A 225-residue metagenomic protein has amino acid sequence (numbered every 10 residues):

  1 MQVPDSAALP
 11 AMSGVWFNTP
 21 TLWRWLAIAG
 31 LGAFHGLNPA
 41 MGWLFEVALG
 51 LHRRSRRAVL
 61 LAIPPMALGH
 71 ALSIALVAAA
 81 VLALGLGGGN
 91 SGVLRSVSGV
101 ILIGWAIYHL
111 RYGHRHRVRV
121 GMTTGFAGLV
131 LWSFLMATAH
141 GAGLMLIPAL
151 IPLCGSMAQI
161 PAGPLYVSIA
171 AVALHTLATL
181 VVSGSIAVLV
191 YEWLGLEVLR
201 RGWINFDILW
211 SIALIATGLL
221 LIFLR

Functional and structural regions predicted by a protein language model:
Q2-T21, W105-G143, G195-I204: Alpha-helical multi-pass membrane helix bundles of inner-membrane/thylakoid proteins, especially permease cores
A11-G92, I147-I160, S168-I169, V190-W193: Juxtamembrane transmembrane-helix termini in multi-pass membrane transport proteins
G30, P64-L68, L72, A80 (+5 more regions): Hydrophobic residues within alpha-helical transmembrane segments of multi-pass solute transporters/permease subunits
S73, H140, L144, T179-V182: Alpha-helical transmembrane segments of multipass membrane proteins
G89-R115, V182, I186, L199-R225: Selective transmembrane alpha-helices of multi-pass membrane proteins
A137-A149, I215-R225: Hydrophobic alpha-helical transmembrane segments in multi-pass integral membrane proteins
P161-S185: Short alpha-helical packing/oligomerization segments
